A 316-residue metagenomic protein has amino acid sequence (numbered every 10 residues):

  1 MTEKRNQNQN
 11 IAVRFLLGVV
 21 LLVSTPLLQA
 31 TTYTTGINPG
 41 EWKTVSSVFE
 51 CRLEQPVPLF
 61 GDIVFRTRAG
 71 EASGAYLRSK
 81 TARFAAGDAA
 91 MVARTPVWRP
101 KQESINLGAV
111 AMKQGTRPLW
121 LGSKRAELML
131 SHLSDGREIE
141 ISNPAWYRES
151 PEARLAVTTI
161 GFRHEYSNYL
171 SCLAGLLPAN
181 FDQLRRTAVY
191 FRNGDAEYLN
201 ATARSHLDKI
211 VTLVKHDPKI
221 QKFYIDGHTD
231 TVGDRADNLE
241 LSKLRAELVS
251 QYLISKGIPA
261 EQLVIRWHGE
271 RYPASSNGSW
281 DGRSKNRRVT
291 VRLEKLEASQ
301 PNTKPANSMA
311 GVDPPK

Functional and structural regions predicted by a protein language model:
E3-L16: Bacterial N-terminal signal peptides that target proteins for export
S24-T25: N-terminal signal peptide c-region/cleavage motif recognized by signal peptidases
A30-N180: N-terminal targeting leaders that direct proteins to extracytoplasmic destinations
T116-W120, R192-N200, R235-L239: Second-shell loop/turn segments in exported
L128, T202-K209, E240, L244 (+1 more regions): Extracytoplasmic/secreted proteins, especially bacterial periplasmic and envelope-associated proteins
E138-Q221, K295-K316: Periplasmic peptidoglycan-binding/tethering modules of Gram-negative envelope proteins
T229-K316: Periplasmic OmpA-like peptidoglycan-binding domain that tethers envelope proteins to the cell wall
